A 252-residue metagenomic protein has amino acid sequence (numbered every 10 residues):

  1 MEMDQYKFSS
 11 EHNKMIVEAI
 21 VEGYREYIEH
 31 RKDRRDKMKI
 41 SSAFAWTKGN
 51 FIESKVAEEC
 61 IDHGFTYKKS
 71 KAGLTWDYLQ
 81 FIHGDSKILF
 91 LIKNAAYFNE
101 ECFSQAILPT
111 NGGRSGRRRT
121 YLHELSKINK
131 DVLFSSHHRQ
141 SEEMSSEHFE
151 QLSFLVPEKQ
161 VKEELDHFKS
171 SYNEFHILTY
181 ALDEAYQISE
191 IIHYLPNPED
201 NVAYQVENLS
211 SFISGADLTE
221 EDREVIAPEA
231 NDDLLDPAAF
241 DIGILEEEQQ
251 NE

Functional and structural regions predicted by a protein language model:
M1, I16, I20-V21, L89-F90 (+2 more regions): Generic hydrophobic, helix-prone segments enriched in Leu/Val/Ile
M1-T47: Interdomain/boundary linker segments immediately adjacent to catalytic/signaling cores
A45, G49, E53, A96: Nuclease catalytic cores
C60-S86: A short acidic/basic microdomain associated with nuclease active sites
D77-D131: Long, continuous compositionally biased terminal/linker segments
G113-H193: Acidic, metal/cofactor-coordinating or nucleic-acid-engaging core segments within structured domains
L182-E252: Extended, charged low-complexity segments that frequently continue into or abut oligomerization scaffolds
